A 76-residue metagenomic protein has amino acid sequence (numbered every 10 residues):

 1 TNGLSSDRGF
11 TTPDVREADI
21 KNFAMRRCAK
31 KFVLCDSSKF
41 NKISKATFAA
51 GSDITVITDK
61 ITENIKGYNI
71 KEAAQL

Functional and structural regions predicted by a protein language model:
T1-L76: Conserved phosphate- and dinucleotide-binding cores of soluble alpha/beta proteins, encompassing both enzyme active
